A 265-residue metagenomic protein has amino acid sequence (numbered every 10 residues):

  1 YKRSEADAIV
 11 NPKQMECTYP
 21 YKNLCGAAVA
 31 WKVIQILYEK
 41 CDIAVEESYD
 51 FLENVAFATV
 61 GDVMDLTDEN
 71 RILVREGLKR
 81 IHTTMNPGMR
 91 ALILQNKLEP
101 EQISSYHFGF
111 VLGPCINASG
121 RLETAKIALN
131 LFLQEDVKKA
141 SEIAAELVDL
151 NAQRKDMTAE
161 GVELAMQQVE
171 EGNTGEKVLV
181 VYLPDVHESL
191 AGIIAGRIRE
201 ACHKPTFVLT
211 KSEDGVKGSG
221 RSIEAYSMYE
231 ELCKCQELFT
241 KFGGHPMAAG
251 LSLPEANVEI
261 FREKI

Functional and structural regions predicted by a protein language model:
Y1-R3, E16-T18, E213-V216, Y226: Short gly/pro/ser/thr-enriched loop/turn and capping motifs at secondary-structure boundaries
Y1-S4, P20, P205-T206, G243: Short, acidic/small-residue loops that bind anionic groups at enzyme active sites
R3-D42, S48-V60, A256: Short alpha-helices
E39-E263: Hydrophobic helix-and-loop "lid/oligomerization" segment in the mid-to-C-terminal part of catalytic domains
